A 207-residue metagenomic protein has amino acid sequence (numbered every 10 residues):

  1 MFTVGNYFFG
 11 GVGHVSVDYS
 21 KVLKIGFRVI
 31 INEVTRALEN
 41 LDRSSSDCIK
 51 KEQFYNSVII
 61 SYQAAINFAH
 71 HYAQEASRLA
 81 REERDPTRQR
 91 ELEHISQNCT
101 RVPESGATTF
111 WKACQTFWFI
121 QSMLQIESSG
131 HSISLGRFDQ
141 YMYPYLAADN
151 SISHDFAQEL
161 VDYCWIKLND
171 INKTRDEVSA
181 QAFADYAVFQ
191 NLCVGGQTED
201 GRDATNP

Functional and structural regions predicted by a protein language model:
M1-V58, T87, E91-P207: Conserved catalytic cores of very large enzyme subunits
N56-N67: Extended non-globular scaffold/tether segments
F68-E75, F138-Y141: Amphipathic, well-ordered alpha-helical segments in soluble domains
H71, R78, Y163-K167: A generic structural signal for well-ordered alpha-helical segments enriched in polar/charged residues
A76-L92: Short, Lys/Glu-rich amphipathic helical modules
